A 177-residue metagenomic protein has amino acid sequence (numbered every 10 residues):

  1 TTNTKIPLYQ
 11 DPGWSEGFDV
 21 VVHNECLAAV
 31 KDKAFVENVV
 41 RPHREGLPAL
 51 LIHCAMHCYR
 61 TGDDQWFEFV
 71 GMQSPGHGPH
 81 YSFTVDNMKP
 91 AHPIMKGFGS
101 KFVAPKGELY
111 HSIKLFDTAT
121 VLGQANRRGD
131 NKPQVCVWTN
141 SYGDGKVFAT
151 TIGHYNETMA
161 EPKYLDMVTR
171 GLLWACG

Functional and structural regions predicted by a protein language model:
T1, D19-N24, H43, P48-H53 (+3 more regions): Structural recognition of the beta-strand scaffold that forms the well-ordered cores of secreted hydrolase catalytic
T1-F18, L172-L173: Aromatic-Pro/Gly-enriched surface loop or interdomain linker that acts as a lid/target-recognition segment
T4-L8, C26-V30, A49, A55-Y59 (+3 more regions): Solvent-exposed loop/turn segments at secondary-structure junctions within structured extracellular/periplasmic domains
W14, A34-F35, G62, Q134 (+1 more regions): Residues at alpha-helix caps and immediate loop-helix transition turns in enzyme cores, especially N- and C-cap
A28-G97: A glycine-rich, often tryptophan-bearing local segment used as a flexible ligand/cofactor-contacting loop or short
Q65-Q73, F102-K106, I113-A119, K163-G177: Oxidoreductase and adenylate-handling cofactor-binding alpha/beta cores
M72, P79-K146: Catalytic beta-strand/loop cores that center a nucleophilic Ser/Cys/Thr and support acyl-enzyme chemistry
G129-Q134, S141-G177: Extracellular ligand-binding/catalytic regions of CAZymes and related secreted enzymes and adhesion modules
